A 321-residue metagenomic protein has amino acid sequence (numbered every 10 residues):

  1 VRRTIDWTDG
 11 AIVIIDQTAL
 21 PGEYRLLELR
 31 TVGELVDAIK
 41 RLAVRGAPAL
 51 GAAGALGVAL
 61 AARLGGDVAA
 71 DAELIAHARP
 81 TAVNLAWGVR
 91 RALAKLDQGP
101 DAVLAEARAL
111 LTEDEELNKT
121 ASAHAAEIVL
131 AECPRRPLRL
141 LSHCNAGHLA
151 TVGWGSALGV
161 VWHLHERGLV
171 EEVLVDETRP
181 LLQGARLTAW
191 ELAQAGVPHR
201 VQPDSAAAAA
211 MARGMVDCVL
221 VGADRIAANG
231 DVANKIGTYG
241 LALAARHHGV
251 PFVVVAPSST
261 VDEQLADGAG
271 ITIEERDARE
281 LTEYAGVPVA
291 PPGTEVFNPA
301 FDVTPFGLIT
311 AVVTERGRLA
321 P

Functional and structural regions predicted by a protein language model:
R3-G99: Long amphipathic alpha-helical segments
L27-A43, P134, L138-S142, E283-G293: Short, hydrophobic/aliphatic alpha-helical segments
E28, V32-L35, A47, G51 (+12 more regions): Generic structural signal for well-ordered, non-membrane alpha-helical segments in soluble metabolic enzymes
R41-G54, L85, N145-G153, F297-V313: Conserved phosphate/anionic-ligand binding catalytic regions in large, soluble enzymes, centered on
A53, G57-A59, G88, L141-N145 (+3 more regions): Short beta-strand segments
W87-L141, L169-E171, V175-V219: Ligand-binding beta-strand-loop-alpha-helix segment within the catalytic cores of soluble metabolic enzymes
G155-E166, A242: Histidine-anchored nucleotide/phosphate-binding helix
V170, E177-P321: Conserved phosphate- and dinucleotide-binding cores of soluble alpha/beta proteins, encompassing both enzyme active
